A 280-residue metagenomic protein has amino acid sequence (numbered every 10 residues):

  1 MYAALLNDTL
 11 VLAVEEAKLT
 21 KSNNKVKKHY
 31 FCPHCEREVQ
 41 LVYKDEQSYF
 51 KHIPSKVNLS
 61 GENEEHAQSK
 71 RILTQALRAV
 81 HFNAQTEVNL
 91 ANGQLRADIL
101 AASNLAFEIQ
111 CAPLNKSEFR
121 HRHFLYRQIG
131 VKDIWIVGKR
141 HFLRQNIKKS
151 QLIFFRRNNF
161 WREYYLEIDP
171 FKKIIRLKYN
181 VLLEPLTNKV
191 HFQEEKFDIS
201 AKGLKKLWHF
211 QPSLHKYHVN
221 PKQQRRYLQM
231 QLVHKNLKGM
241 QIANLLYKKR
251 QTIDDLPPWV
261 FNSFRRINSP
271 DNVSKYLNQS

Functional and structural regions predicted by a protein language model:
M1-F82: N-terminal cysteine/histidine-rich coordination modules
N24-K25, F155-S280: Non-catalytic C-terminal interaction segments of nucleic acid-processing enzymes
L73, I99-N115, Y126: Conserved catalytic cores of phosphodiester-cleaving nucleases, focusing on short active-site segments
A76-G93, I99-A102, C111: A short acidic/basic microdomain associated with nuclease active sites
N89, N104, A112, V131 (+1 more regions): An acidic- and aromatic-residue-enriched active-site/binding cleft used to recognize and process polar
N92-Q94, F142-L143: Short secondary-structure capping/turn micro-motifs that flank functional sites
L114-D133, K148: Basic, amphipathic alpha-helical patches used to engage nucleic acids or provide basic targeting signals, exemplified
I129-Y165, P170: Nucleic-acid nuclease catalytic cores
